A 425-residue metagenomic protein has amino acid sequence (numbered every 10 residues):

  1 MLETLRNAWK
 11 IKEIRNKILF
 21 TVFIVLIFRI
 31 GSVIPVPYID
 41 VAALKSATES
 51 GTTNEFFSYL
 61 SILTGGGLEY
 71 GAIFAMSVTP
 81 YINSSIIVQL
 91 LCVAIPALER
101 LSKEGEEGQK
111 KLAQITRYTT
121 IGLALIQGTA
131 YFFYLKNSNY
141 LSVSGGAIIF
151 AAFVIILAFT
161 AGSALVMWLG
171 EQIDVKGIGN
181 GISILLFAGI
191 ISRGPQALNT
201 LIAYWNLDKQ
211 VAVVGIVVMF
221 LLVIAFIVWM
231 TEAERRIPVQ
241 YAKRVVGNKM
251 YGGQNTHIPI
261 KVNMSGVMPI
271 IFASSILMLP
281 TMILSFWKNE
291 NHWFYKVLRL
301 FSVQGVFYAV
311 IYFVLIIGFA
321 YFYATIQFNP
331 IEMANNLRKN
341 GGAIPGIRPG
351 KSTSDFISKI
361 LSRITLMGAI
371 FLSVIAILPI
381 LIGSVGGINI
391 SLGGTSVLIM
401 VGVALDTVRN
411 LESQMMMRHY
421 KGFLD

Functional and structural regions predicted by a protein language model:
M1-S102, E107-D425: N-terminal cationic and glycine-rich segments that engage phosphates or anionic surfaces
